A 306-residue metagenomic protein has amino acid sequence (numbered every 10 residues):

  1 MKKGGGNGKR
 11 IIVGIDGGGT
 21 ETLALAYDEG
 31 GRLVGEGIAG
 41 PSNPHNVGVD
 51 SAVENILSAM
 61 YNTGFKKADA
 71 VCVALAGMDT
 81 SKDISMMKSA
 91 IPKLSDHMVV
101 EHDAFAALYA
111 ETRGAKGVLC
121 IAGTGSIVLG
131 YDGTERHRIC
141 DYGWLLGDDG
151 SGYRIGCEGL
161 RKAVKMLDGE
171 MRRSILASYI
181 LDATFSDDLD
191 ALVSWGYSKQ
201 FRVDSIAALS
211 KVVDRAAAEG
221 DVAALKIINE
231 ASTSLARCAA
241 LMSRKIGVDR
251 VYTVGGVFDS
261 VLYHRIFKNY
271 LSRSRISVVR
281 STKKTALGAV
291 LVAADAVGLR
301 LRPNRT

Functional and structural regions predicted by a protein language model:
M1-A68, A90, E111-K116, L160-T306: ATP-binding/phosphotransfer module of carbohydrate and carboxylate kinases, centering on a glycine-rich
K67-D69, D96-H97: Short acidic capping loops at alpha-helix termini that bridge into adjacent secondary structure
C72-M78, A122-G125, V248-D259: Glycine-rich beta-strand-to-loop/alpha-helix junction loops that act as flexible
A76, G143-W144, W195, G255: Flexible, active-site-adjacent loop/turn segments at secondary-structure boundaries
M78-R173: Phosphate-binding/catalytic loop of phosphoryl-transfer enzymes
